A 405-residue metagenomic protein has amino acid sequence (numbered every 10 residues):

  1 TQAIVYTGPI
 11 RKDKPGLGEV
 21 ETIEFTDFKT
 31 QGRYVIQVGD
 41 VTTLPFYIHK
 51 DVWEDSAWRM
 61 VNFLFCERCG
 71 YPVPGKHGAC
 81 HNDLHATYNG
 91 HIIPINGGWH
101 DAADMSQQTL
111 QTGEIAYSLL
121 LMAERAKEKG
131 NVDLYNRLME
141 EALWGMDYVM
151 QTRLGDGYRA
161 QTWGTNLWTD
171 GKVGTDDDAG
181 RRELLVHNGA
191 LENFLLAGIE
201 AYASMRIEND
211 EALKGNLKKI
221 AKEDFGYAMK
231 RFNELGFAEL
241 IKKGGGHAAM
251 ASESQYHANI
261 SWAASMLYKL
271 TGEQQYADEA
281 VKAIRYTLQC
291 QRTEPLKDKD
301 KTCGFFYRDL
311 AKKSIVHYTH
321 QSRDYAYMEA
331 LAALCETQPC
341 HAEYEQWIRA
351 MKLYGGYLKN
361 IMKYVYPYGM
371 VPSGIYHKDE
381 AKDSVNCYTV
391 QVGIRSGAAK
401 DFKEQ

Functional and structural regions predicted by a protein language model:
T1-G18, K29-Q31, V35-T42, V52-Q405: Glycan-recognition and catalytic cores of secretory/periplasmic carbohydrate-active enzymes
E21-I23, L44: Short strand-edge motifs at loop-to-beta-strand transitions and within beta-strands of extracellular beta-rich domains
F25-D27: Short, flexible loop/turn segments at beta-strand junctions in immunoglobulin-like and fibronectin type III
I48-K50: Interdomain boundary/hinge segments at the C-termini of tandem beta-sandwich modules
